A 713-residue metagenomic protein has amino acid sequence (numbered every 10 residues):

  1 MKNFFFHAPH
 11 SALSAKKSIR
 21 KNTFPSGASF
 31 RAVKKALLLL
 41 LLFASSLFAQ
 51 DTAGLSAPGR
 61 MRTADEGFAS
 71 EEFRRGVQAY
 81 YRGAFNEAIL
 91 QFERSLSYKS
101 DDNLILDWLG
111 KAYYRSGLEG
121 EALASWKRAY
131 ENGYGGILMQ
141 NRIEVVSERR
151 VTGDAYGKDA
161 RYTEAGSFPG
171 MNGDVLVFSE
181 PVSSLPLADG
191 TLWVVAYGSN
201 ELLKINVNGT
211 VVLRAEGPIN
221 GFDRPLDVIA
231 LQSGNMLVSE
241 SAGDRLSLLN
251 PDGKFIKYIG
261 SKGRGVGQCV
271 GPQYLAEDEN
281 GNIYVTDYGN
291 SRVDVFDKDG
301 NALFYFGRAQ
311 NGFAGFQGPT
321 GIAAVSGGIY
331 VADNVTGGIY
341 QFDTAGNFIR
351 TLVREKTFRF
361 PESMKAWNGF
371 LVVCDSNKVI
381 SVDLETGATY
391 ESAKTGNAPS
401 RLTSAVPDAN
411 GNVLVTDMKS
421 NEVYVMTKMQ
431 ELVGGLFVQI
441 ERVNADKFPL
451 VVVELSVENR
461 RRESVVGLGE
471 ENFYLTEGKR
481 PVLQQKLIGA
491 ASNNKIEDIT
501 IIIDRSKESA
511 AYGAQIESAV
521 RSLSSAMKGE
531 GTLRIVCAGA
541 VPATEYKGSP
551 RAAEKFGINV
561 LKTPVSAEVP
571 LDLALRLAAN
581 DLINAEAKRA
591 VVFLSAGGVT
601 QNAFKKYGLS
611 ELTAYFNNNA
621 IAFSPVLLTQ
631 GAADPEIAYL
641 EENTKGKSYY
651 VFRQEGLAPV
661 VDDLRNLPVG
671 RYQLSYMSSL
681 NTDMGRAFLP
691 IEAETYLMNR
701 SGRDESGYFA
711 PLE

Functional and structural regions predicted by a protein language model:
D174-A188, I219-Q232, R264-D278, N311-S326 (+3 more regions): Beta-rich, blade/repeat-based domains predominating in secreted/periplasmic proteins but also intracellular
P399-L436: Blade-level signature of beta-propeller repeat domains, shared across WD40, Kelch, NHL, RCC1 and BNR/Asp-box propellers
E431-G434, N444-V451, E642, F652-E713: C-terminal "exit" segments of structured domains
G434-F437, V443-T500, K507-Y512: Acidic, polar low-complexity linker/tail segments
S492-K547, L571, L575, R589-L594 (+2 more regions): Von Willebrand factor
A543-E545, A553-R589, S595, Q601 (+2 more regions): Von Willebrand factor
A596-N643: VWA/integrin I-like adhesion module and closely mimicked acidic/polar interface patches used
